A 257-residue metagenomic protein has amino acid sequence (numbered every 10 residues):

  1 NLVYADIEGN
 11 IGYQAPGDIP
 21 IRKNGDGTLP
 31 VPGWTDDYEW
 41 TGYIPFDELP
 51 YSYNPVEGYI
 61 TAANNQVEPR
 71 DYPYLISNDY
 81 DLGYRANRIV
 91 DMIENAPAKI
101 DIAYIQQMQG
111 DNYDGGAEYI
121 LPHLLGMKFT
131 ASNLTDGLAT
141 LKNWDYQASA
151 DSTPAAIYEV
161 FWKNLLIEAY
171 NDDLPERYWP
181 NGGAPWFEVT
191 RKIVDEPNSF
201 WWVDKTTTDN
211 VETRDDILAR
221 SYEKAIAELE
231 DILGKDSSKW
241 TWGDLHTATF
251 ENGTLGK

Functional and structural regions predicted by a protein language model:
L2-A96, Q147-A150, F161-A169, Y178 (+1 more regions): Hydrophobic alpha-helical segments
D6-I21, Q106-K257: Acidic, low-complexity N-terminal propeptides/linkers enriched in Ser/Thr/Asp/Gly that mediate export, maturation
Y59, Y74, N78, L82 (+4 more regions): Flexible, active-site-adjacent loop/turn segments at secondary-structure boundaries
R85-M92, D101, I120, G137: Stable alpha-helical elements in mature extracytoplasmic
P97-Y104: Short, charged, surface-exposed loops that flank catalytic or proteolytic processing sites
